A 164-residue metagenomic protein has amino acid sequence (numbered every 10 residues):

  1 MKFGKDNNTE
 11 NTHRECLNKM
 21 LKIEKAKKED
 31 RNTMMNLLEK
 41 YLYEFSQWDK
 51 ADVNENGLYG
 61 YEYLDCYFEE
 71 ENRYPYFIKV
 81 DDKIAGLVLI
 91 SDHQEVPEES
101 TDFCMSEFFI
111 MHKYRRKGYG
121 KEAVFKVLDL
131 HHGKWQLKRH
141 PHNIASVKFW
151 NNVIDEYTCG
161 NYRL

Functional and structural regions predicted by a protein language model:
L21-N36: A short beta-loop-alpha structural element at the N-terminal edge of CoA-dependent acyl/N-acetyltransferase catalytic
L42-D65: Conserved GNAT-fold acetyl-CoA-binding loop/helix
Y59, Y63-F77: A short helix-loop-beta-strand connector motif used in the catalytic cores of GNAT acetyltransferases and, in some
F77, K83-D92, C104, F109: Conserved beta-strand in the GNAT
E95-D102: A short, polar/charged loop-to-alpha-helix boundary motif
M105-R116, R139-P141: A short, internal acetyl-CoA/4′-phosphopantetheine-binding micro-motif in the GNAT/acyltransferase core
I110, R116-D129: Conserved acetyl-CoA-binding loop-helix of GNAT-fold acetyltransferases
L137-N151, D155: Conserved beta-strand-loop-alpha-helix junction that forms the acyl-donor binding cleft
